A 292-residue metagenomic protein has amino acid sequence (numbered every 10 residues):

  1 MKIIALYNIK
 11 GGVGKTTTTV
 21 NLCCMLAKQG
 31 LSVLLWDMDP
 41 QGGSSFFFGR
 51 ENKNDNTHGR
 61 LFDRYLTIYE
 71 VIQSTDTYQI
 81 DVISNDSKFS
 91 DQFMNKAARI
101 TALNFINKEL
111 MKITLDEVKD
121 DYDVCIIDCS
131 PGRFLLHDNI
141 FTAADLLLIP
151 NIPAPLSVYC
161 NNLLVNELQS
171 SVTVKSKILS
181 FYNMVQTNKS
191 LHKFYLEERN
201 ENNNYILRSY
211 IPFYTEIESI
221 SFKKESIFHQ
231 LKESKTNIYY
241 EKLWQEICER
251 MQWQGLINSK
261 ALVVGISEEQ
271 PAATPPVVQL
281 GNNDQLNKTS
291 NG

Functional and structural regions predicted by a protein language model:
M1-G292: P-loop NTP-binding core
